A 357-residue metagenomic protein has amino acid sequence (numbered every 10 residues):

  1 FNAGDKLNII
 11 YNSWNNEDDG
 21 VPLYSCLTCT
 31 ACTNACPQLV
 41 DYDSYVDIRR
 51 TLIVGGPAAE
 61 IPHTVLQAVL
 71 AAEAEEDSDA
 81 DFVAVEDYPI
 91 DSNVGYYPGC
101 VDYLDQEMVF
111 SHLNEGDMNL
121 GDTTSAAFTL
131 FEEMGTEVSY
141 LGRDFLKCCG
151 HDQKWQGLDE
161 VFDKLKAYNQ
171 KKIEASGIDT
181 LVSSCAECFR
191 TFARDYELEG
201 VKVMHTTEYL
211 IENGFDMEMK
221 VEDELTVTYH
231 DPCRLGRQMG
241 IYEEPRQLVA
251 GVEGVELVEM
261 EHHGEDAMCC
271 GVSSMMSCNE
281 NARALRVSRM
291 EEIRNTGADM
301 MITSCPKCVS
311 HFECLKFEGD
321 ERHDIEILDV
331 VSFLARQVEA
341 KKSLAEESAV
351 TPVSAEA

Functional and structural regions predicted by a protein language model:
F1-L146, D152-S183, F189, D195-Y196: Iron-sulfur-cluster electron-transfer modules
Q106-G121, A126-H205, R234-A250, V255-A357: Cofactor-cradling patches in redox/metallo enzymes
V203-N213: A nucleotide-sugar donor-handling region in carbohydrate enzymes
G214-E218, G236: Short helix-to-loop capping/linker segments positioned immediately adjacent to catalytic or ligand/cofactor-binding
E218-D223, N295-T296: Short, conserved loop/helix-junction motifs that constitute active-site signature segments in enzyme catalytic cores
Y229: Hydrophobic alpha-helical positions that pack around
